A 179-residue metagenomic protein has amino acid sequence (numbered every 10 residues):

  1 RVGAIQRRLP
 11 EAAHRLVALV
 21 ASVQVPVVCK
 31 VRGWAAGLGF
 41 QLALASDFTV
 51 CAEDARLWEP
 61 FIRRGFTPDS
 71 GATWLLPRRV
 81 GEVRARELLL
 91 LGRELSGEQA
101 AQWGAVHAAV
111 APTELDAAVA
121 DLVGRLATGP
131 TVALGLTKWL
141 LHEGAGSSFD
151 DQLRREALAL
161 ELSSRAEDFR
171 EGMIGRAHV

Functional and structural regions predicted by a protein language model:
R1-L16, A35, G65, S148: Glycine- (often His-adjacent) and acidic-residue-rich active-site loop that binds/positions the CoA thioester
A18-L134, A157, A166, R170-E171: Crotonase-fold acyl-CoA enzyme core
F61, E143-G146: A short acidic, helix-capping loop that chelates divalent metal ions and anchors anionic groups
L88-L89, L140-G144, A159-S164: Helix-loop "lid/cap" segments that line or gate small-molecule binding pockets
D150-Q152: Juxtamembrane helix-entry segments on the extracytoplasmic side of multipass membrane proteins
G175-V179: Conserved small/polar residues in nucleotide/adenosyl-binding loops
